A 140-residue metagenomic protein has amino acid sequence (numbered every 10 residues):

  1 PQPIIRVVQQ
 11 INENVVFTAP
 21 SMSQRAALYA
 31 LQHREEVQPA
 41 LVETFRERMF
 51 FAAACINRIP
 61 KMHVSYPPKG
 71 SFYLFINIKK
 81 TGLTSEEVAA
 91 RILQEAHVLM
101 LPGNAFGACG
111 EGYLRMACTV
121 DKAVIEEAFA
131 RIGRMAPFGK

Functional and structural regions predicted by a protein language model:
P1, Q32, N77-K79, T119-D121: Residue-level recognition of strand-loop junctions within catalytic nucleotide-signaling folds
P1-R46, A53-C55, A136: Conserved core segment of the aminotransferase class I/II
N12, R48-M49, R115, R131: Short, cationic motifs built from Arg/Lys/His that form the positively charged side of catalytic pockets
Q24, L28, E43-A53, S65-I78 (+1 more regions): Conserved glycine-rich beta-strand-loop-beta hairpin in the small C-terminal domain of fold type I
A53, K61-S65, L99-N104: A short linear hydrophobic-aromatic micro-motif
I56, I76, M116-C118: Preference for bulky hydrophobic residues occupying beta-strand positions in well-ordered beta-sheet regions
G82-E87, R91-M100, F106-K140: PLP-dependent enzyme catalytic core of the Aspartate aminotransferase-like
